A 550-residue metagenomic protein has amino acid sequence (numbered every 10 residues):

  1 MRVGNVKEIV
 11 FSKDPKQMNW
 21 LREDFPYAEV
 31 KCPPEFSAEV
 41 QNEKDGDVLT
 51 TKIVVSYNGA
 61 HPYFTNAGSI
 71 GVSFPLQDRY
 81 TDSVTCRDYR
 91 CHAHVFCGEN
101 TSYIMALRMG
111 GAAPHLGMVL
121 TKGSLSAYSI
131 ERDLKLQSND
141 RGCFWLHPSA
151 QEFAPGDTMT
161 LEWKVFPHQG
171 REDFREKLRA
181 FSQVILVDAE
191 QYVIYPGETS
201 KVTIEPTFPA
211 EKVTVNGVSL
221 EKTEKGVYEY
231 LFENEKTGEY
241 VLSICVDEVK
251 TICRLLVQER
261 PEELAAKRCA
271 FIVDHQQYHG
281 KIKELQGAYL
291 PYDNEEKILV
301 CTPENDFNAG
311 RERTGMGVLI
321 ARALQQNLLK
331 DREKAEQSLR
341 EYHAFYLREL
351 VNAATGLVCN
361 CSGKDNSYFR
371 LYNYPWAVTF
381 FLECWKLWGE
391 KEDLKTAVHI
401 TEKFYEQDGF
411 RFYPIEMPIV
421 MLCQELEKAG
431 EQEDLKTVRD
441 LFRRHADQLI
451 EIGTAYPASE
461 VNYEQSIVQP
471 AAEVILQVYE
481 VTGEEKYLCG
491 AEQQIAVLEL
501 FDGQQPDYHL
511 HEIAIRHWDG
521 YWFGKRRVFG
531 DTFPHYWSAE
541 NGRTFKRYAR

Functional and structural regions predicted by a protein language model:
V10-A127: Polysaccharide-binding surfaces and accessory modules of carbohydrate-active proteins
K31-F36, Q41-E43, Y63-S73, L107-Y192: Beta-strand-rich recognition/accessory modules
P155-G156, I194-T199, T223-K225: Solvent-exposed, conformationally flexible loop/turn segments
L186-P209: Solvent-exposed, low-complexity, repeat-rich "mucin-like" stalks and linkers
E205-A266: Extended acidic/polar, glycine-enriched regions that form or flank non-catalytic beta-rich accessory modules
Y240, E304-Q325, F369-E383, R411-E427 (+2 more regions): Well-ordered alpha-helical segments within folded domains of soluble proteins
L256-P303, K334-L357, K391-F410, D434-A458 (+3 more regions): Long, well-ordered core segments of solenoidal/helical folds
V351-R439, H445-I452, Y456-L476: Aromatic-lined, polymer-binding surfaces characteristic of secreted/periplasmic polysaccharide-degrading enzymes
